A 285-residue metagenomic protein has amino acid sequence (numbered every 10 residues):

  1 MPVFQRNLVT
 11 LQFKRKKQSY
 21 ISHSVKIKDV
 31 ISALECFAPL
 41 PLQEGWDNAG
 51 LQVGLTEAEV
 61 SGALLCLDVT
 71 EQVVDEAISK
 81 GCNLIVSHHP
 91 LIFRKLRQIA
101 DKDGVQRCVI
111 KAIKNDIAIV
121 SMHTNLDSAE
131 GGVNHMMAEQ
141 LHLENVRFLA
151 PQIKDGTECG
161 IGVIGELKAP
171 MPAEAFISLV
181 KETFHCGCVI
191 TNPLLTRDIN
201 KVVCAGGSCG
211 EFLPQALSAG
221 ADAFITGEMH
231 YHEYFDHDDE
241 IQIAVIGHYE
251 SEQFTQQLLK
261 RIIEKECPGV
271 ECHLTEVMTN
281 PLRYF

Functional and structural regions predicted by a protein language model:
M1-S24: N-terminal amphipathic/basic-hydrophobic helices that include classical n-h-c signal peptides and signal-anchor
K17-F285: Active-site catalytic microenvironments in core metabolic enzymes, especially phosphate/sugar-handling
